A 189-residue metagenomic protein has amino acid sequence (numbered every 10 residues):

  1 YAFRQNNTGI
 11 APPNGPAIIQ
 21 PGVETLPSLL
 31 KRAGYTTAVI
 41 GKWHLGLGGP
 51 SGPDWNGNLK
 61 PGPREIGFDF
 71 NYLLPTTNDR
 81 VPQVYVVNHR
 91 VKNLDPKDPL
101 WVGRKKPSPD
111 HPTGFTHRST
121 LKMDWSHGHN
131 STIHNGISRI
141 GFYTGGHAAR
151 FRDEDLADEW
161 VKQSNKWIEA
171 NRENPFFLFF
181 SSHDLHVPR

Functional and structural regions predicted by a protein language model:
Y1-R189: Formylglycine-dependent sulfatase
